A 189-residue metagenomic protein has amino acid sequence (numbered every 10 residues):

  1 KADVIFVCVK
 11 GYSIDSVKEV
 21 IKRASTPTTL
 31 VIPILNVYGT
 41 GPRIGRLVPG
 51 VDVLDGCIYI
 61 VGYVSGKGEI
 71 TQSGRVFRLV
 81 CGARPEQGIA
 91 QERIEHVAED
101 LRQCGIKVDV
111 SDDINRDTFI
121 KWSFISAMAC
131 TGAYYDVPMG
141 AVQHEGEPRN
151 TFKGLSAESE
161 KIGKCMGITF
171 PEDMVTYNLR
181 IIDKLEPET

Functional and structural regions predicted by a protein language model:
K1-E69: Rossmann-like NAD(P)(H) cofactor-binding subdomain of soluble oxidoreductases
A2, I14, T40-G41, I94 (+3 more regions): A general structural signal for well-ordered alpha-helical segments in protein cores
R23-A24, R46-L54, K67-D173: Internal alpha-helical scaffold of NAD(P)-dependent oxidoreductase catalytic cores
P27-T28, C104, L185: Structured helix-beta-strand junction loops
I60, D113-R116, R180: Short, solvent-exposed loop/turn elements at beta->coil junctions and helix N-caps that rim active or binding pockets
V64, Y134-Y135, E186-T189: Short amphipathic alpha-helical interaction/hinge segments
G163-T189: C-terminal active-site/capping subdomain that shapes the small-molecule cofactor and substrate pocket of enzyme
